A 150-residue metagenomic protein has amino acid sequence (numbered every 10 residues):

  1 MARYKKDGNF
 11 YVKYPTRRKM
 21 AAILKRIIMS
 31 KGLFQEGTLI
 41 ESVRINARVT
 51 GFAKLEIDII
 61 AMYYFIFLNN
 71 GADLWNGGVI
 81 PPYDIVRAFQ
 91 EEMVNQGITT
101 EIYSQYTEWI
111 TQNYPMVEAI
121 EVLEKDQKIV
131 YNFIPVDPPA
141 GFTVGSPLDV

Functional and structural regions predicted by a protein language model:
M1-V150: Short, Lys/Arg-rich flexible segments
